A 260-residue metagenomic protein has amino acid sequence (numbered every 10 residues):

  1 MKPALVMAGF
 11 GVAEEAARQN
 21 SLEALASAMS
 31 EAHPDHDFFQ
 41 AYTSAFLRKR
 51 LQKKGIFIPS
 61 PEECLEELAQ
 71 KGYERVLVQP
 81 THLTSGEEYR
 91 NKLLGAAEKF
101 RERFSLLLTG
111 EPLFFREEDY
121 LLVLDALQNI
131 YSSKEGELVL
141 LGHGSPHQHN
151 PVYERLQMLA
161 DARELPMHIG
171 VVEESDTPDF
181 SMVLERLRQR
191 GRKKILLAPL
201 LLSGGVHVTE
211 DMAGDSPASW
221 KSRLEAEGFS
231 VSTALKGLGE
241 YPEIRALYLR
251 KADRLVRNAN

Functional and structural regions predicted by a protein language model:
M1-N260: Extended amphipathic ligand-handling, pore-lining, and cofactor/metal-binding catalytic surfaces
